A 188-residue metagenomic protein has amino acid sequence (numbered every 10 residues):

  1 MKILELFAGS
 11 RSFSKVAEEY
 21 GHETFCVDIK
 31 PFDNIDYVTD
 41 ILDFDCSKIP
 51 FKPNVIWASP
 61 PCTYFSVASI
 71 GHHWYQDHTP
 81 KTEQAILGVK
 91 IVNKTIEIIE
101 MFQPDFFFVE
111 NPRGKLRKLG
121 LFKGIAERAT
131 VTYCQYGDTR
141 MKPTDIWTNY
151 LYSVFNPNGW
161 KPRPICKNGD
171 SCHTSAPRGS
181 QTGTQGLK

Functional and structural regions predicted by a protein language model:
M1-K188: Conserved active-site and SAM-binding loop architecture of S-adenosyl-L-methionine-dependent nucleic-acid
